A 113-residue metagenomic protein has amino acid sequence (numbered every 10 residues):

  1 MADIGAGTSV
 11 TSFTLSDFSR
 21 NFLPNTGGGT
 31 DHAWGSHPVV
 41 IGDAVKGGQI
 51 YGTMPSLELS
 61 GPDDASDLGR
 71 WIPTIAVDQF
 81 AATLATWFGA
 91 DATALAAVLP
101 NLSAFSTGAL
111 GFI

Functional and structural regions predicted by a protein language model:
M1-I113: Feature marks hydrolase-like catalytic cores characterized by long aromatic- and Gly/Pro-rich stretches
